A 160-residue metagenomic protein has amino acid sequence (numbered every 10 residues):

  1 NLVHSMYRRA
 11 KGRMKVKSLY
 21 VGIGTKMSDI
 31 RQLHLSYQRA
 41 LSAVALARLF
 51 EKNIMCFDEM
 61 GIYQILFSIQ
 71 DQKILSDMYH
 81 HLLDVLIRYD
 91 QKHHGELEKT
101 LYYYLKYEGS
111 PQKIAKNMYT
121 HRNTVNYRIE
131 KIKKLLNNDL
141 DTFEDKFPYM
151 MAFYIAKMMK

Functional and structural regions predicted by a protein language model:
N1-K160: Cytosolic nucleotide-utilizing catalytic cores of signal-transduction proteins
